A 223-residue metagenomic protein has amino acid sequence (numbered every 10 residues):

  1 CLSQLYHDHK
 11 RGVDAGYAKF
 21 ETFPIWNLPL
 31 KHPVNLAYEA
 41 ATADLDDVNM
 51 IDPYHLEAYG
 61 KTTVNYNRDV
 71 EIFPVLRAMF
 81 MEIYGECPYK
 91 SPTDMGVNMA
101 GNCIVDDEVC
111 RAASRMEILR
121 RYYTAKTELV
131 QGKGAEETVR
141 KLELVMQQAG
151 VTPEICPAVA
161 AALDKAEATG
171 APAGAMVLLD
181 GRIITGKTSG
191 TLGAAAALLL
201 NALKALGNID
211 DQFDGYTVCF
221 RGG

Functional and structural regions predicted by a protein language model:
L2, N27-P33, T185-S189, A196: Short acidic, glycine/serine/threonine-rich loops at helix termini
Q4-C156, A161-L163, L178-D180, G223: Flexible phosphate-sensing "switch/lid" loops adjacent to ATP/NTP-binding sites across phosphate-transfer
I83-C87, G207-F213: Short helix-capping/linker segments at secondary-structure and domain boundaries
D164-K165, A205: Amphipathic alpha-helical regulatory segments at dimerization interfaces that relay allosteric signals between sensory
A168-P172: Short, small/polar residue-rich loop motifs at catalytic or cofactor-binding pockets
G174-V177, I183: RNase H-like nuclease fold core
G190-G207: A short, polar/charged loop-to-alpha-helix boundary motif
D210-G223: Cysteine/selenocysteine-centered motifs that mediate thiol-based redox chemistry or coordinate metal-sulfur cofactors
